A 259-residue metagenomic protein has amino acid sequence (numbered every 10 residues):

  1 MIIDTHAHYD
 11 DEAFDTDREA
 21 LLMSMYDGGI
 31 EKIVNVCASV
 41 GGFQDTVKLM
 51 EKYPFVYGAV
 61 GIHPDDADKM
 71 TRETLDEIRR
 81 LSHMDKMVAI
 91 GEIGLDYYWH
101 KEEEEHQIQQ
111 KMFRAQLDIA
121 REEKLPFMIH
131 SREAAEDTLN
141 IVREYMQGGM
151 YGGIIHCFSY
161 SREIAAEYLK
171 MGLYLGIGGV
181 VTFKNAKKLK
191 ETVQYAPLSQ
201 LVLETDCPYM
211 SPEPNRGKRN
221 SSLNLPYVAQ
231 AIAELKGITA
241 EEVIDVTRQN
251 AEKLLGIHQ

Functional and structural regions predicted by a protein language model:
M1-Q259: Mid-domain alpha/beta scaffold segments of enzyme catalytic cores
